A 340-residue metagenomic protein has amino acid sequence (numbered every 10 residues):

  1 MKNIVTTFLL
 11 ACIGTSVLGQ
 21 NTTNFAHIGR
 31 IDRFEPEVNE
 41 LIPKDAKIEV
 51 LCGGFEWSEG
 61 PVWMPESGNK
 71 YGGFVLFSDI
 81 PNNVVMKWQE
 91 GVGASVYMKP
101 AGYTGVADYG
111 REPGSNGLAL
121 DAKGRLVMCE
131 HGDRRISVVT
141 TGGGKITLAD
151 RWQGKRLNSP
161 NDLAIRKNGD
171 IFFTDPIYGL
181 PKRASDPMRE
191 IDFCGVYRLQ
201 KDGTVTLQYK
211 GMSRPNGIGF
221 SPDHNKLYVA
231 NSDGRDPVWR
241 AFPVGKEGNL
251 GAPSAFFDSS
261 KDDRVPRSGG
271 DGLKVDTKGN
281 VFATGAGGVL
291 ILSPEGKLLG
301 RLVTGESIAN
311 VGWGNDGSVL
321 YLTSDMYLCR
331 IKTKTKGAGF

Functional and structural regions predicted by a protein language model:
M1-I4: Positively charged n-region of N-terminal signal peptides that target proteins for export
T6-S16: Bacterial N-terminal signal peptides
Q20-F340: Sequence-structural signature of mature extracellular/luminal beta-sheet repeat domains, prominently beta-propellers
